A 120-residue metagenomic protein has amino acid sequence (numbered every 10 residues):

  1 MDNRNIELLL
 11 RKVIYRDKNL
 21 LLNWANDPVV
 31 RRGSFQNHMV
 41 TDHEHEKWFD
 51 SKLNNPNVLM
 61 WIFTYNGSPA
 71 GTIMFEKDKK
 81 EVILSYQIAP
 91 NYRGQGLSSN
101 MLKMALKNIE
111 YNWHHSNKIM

Functional and structural regions predicted by a protein language model:
M1-R16: Conserved N-terminal entry element of GNAT/NAT acetyltransferase domains
L20, I83, Q87, N100 (+1 more regions): Amphipathic alpha-helical recognition patches that constitute DNA-binding helices
L21-N26, H45, F49: Hydrophobic alpha-helical core bundles mediating ligand binding, dimerization, or RNAP-core interactions
N23-H38: Helix-loop element at the rim of GNAT/NAT acetyltransferase active sites that forms part of the acceptor-substrate
R32-S34, W61, K118: Short, hydrophobic secondary-structure boundary micro-motifs
H38-N91: Acetyl-CoA-dependent GNAT
G94-I109: Conserved acetyl-CoA-binding loop-helix of GNAT-fold acetyltransferases
E110-M120: Conserved GNAT acetyl-CoA-binding A-motif
